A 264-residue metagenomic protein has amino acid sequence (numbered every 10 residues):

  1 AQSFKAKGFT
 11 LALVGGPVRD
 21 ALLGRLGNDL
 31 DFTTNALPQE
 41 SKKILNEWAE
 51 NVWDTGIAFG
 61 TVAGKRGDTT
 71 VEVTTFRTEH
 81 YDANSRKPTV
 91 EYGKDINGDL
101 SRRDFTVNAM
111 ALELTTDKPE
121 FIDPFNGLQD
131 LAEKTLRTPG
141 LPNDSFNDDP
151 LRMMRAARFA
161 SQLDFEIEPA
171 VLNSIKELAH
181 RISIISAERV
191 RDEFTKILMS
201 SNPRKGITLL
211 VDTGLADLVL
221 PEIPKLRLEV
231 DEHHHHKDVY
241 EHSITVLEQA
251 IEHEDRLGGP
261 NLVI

Functional and structural regions predicted by a protein language model:
A1-I264: Catalytic cores of the polymerase beta-like nucleotidyltransferase superfamily and closely associated nucleotide
